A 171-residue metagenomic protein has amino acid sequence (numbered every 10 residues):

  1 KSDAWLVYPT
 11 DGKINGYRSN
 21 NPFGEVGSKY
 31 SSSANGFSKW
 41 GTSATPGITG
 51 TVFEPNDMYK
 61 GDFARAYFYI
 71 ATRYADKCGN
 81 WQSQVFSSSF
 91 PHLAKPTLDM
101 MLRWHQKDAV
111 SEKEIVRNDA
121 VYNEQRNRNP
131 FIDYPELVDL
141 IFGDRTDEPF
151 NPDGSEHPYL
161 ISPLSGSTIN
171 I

Functional and structural regions predicted by a protein language model:
K1-G154: Domain-level detector of nuclease and nuclease-like folds in predominantly extracellular/periplasmic contexts
E156-S167: Proline-enriched interdomain boundary motifs that mark the N-terminal boundary and often initiate the first structured
N170-I171: Conserved aromatic anchor
